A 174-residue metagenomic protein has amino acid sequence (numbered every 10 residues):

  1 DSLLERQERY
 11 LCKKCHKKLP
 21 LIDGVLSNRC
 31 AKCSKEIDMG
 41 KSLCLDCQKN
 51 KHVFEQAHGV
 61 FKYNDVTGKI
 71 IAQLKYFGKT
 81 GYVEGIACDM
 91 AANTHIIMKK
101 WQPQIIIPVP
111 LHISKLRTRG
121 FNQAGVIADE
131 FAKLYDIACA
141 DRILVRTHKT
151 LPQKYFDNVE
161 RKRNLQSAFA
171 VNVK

Functional and structural regions predicted by a protein language model:
D1-K174: Glycine-rich phosphate/pyrophosphate-handling loop used in enzymes and phosphotransfer proteins
